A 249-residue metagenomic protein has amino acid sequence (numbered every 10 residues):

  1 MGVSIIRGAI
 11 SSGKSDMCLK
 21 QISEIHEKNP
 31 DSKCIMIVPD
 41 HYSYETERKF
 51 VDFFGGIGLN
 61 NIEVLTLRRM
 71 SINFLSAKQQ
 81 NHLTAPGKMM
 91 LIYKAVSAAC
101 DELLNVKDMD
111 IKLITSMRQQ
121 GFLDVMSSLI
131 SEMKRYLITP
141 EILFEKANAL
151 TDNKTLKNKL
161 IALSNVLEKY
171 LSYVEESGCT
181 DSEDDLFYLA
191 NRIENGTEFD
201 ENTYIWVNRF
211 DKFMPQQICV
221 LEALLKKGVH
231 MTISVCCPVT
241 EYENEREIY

Functional and structural regions predicted by a protein language model:
G2-I6, K14, E102-R209, V220: Accessory N-terminal region flanking or inserted into the helicase ATPase core in nucleic-acid motor proteins
G2-V51: Glycine-rich P-loop/Walker A and Walker A-like loops and their local beta1-loop-alpha1 context in P-loop NTPases
I25, F54, R192-G196, A223-K227: Hydrophobic helix-cap positions at the C-terminus of alpha-helices in RecA-like/P-loop ATPase nucleotide-binding cores
D31-I138, I142, K154: Conserved P-loop NTPase-based nucleic-acid remodeling module centered on helicase motor cores
M36-V38, V64, W206, H230-V235: Structural recognition of the conserved hydrophobic beta-strand(s) that form the central parallel beta-sheet of P-loop
V38-H41, R68, F210, V235-V239 (+1 more regions): A short beta-strand-to-loop transition that corresponds to the Sensor-1 phosphate-sensing loop of AAA+ P-loop ATPases
K212-P215: Residues immediately C-terminal
Q217-Y249: Conserved RecA-like helicase ATPase core segment that couples NTP binding/hydrolysis to strand translocation
